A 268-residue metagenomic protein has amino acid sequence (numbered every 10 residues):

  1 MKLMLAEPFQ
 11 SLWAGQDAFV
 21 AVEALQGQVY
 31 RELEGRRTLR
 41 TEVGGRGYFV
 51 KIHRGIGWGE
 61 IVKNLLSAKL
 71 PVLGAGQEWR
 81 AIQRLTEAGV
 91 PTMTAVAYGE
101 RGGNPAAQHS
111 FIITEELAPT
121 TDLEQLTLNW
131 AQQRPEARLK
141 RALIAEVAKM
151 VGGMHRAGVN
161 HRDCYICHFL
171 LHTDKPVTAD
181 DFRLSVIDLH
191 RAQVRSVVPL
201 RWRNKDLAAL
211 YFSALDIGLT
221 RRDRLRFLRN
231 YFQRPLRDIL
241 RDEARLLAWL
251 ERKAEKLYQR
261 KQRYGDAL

Functional and structural regions predicted by a protein language model:
M1-G15, R46: N-terminal positively charged amphipathic segments used for targeting/anchoring
A14-E124, R134-P135, G152-A157, W249-R252 (+2 more regions): Conserved ATP-binding subdomain of kinase catalytic cores across diverse folds
Q77, E146, D206: Charged catalytic carboxylate motif
G103-Q108, D174-R183: Short, solvent-exposed loop/turn segments that connect beta-strands within catalytic domains and beta-strand-rich
W130-A142: Activation segment of protein kinase catalytic domains, centered on the conserved DFG
R156-I166: Catalytic-loop of the protein kinase fold
C164-P176: Hydrophobic residue at the +6 position relative to the catalytic HRD Asp in the kinase catalytic loop
D181-E255: C-lobe/activation-segment region of protein kinase-like
